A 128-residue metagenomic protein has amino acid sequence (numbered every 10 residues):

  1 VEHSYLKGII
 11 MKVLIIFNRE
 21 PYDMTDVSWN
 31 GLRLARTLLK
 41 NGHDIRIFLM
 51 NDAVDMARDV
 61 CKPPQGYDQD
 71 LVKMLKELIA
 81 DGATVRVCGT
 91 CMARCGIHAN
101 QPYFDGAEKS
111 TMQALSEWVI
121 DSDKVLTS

Functional and structural regions predicted by a protein language model:
V1-I10: Short, Lys/Arg-enriched N-terminal segments with co-localized hydrophobic residues within the first ~10-30 amino acids
V13-W29, A57-K62: Short, glycine-rich nucleotide/cofactor-binding loops
V27-N41, I47: Histidine-anchored nucleotide/phosphate-binding helix
A35, I45-M50, V85-G89: Short internal beta-strands
V54-A57, R94-C95: Short, active-site-adjacent cap segments at secondary-structure transitions
C61-Q65, P102-D105: Short glycine-enriched, charge-decorated loop/helix-capping segments at active-site entrances that position
P63-M92: A glycine-rich helix N-cap at a beta->alpha junction
I97-E117, D121, L126: C-terminal structural segments of small proteins and small subunits
